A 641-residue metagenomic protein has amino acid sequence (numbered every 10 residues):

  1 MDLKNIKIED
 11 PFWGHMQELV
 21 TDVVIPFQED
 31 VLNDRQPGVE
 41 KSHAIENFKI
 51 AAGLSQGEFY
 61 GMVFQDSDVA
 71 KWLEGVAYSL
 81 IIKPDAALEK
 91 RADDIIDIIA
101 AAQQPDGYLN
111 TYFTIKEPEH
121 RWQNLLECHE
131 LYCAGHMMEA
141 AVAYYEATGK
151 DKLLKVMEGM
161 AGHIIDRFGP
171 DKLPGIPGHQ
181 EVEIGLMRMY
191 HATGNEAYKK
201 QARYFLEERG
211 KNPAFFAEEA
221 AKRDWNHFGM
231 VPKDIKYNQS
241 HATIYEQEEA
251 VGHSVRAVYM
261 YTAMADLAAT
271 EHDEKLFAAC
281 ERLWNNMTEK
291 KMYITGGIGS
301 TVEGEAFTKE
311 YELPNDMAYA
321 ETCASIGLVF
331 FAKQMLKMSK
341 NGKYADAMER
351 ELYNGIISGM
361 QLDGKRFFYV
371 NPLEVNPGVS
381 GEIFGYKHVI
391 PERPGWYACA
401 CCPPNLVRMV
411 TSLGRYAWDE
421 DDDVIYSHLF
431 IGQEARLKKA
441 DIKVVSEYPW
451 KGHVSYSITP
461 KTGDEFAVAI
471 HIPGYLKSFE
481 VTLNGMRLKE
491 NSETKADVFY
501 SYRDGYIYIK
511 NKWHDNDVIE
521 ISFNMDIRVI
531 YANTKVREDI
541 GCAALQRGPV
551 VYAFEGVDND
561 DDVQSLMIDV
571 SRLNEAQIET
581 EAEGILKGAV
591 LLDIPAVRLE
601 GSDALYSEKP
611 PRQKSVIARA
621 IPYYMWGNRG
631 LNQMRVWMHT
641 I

Functional and structural regions predicted by a protein language model:
M1-D68, D93-F113: Low-complexity, Ser/Thr/Pro/Gly-enriched N-terminal "stalk/linker" regions
N5, P11, C280, D346-N354 (+4 more regions): C-terminal beta-rich recognition modules with glycine/proline-rich loops and embedded aromatic residues
W13, L73-A86, G135-K150, E183-N195 (+6 more regions): Well-ordered alpha-helical scaffold segments within catalytic/enzyme domains
S42-G61, N110-H129, Q180-A192, E219-H253 (+2 more regions): Carbohydrate-binding/catalytic loop surfaces
I50-F64, A70, S79-P177, I184-S240: Extended ligand-binding groove/face enriched in aromatic
Q104, E139, A143, M157-I164 (+9 more regions): Catalytic cores of eukaryotic secretory-pathway lumenal/extracellular enzymes that build and remodel glycoconjugates
G463-M486: Beta-strand-rich binding/interaction modules
Y506-Y508: Short, surface-exposed beta-strand/beta-hairpin micro-motifs centered on an aromatic residue
